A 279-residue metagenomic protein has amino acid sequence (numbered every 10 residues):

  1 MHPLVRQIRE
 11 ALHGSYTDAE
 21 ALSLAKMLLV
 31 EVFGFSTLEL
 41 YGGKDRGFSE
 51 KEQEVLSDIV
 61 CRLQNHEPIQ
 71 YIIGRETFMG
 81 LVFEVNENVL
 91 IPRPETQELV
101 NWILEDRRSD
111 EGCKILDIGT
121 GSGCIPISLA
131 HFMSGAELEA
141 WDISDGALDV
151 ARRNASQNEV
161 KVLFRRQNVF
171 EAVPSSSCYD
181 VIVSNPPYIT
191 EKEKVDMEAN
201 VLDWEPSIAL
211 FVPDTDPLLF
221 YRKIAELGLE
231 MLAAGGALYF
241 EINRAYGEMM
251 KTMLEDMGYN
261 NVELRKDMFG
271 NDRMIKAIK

Functional and structural regions predicted by a protein language model:
M1-E39, F48: Non-catalytic accessory regions of SAM-dependent methyltransferases
L28, H66, T96, I125 (+6 more regions): Residue-level signal for inorganic ion chemistry
V30-E105: Conserved AdoMet
I73, R166-Q167, I242, K266: Short loop/edge segments at beta-strand edges and connector loops that shape dinucleotide/nucleotide cofactor-binding
V82, E137, K161-L163, N260-E263: Conserved beta-strand segments of alpha/beta enzyme cores
E95-D196, K223: Conserved SAM/SAH cofactor-binding pocket of Class I
Y188-F220: Mobile active-site "lid"/loop adjacent to the S-adenosyl-L-methionine
D214-A277: Conserved Class I SAM-dependent methyltransferase catalytic core
